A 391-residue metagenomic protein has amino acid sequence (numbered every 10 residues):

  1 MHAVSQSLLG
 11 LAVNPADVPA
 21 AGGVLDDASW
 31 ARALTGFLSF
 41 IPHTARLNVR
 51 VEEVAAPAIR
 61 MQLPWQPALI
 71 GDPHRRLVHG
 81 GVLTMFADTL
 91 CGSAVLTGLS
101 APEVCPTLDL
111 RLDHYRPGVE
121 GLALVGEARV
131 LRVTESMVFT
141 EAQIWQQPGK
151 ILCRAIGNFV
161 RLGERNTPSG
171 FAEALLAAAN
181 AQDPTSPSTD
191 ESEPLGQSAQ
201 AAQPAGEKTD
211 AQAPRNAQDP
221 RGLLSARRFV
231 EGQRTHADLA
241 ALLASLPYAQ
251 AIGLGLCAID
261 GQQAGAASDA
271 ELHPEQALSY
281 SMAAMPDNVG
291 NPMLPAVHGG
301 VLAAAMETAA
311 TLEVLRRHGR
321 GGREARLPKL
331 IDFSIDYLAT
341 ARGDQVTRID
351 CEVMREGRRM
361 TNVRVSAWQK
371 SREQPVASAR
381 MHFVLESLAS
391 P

Functional and structural regions predicted by a protein language model:
M1-P391: Terminal targeting signals and extreme-terminal segments of soluble enzymes
